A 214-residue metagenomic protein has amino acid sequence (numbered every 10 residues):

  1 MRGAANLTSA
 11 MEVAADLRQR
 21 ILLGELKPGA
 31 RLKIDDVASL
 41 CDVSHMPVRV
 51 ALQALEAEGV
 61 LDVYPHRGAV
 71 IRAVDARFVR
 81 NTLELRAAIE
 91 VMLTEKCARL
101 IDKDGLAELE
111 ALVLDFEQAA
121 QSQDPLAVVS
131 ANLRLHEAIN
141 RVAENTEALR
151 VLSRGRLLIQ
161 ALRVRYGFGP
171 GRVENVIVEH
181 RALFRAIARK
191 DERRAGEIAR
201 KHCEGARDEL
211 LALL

Functional and structural regions predicted by a protein language model:
M1-R99, R141, R207-L214: Short linear motifs at protein or domain termini
T8, L106-A107, G171-E174: Short helix-capping and inter-helix turn/linker motifs at the boundaries of alpha-helical repeat units
E12, H66, I89, E108-A111 (+1 more regions): Alpha-helix N-cap/N′ positions at the starts of helices
L22, L26, T94, A98-D102 (+4 more regions): Short, flexible helix-adjacent loops and helix caps
E56-A57, L61-D62, G155-L157, G171-E174: Mobile beta-alpha loop/short-helix "lid" or hinge segments that flank ligand
T82, R86, K103-V164, V178-A186 (+1 more regions): Conserved amphipathic alpha-helical segments that form helical-bundle/coiled-coil interaction surfaces
I159-P170, R207-L214: Short amphipathic alpha-helical interaction/hinge segments
G169-V173, K190-I198: Hydrophobic/aromatic-rich alpha-helical bundle segments in the mid-to-C-terminal region
